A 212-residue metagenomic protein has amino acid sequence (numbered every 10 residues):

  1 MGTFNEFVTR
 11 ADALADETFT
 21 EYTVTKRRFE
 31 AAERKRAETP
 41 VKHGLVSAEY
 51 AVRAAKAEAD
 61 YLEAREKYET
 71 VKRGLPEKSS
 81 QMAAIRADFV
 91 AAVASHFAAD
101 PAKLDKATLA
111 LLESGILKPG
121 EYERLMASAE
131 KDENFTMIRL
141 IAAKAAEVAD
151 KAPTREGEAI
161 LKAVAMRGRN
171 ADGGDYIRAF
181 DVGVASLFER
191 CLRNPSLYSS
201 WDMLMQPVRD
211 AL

Functional and structural regions predicted by a protein language model:
M1-R36: Charged, compositionally biased N-terminal leader segments and the immediate start of the first structured element
G2-D16, A51-K151: Long, charge-patterned amphipathic interaction tracts in eukaryotic proteins
N5-V8, T20, E30, V90 (+4 more regions): Compositionally biased, low-structure terminal segments
T18, T25, V46, A57 (+4 more regions): A general marker of short, structured functional hotspots
F19, E38-Y50, V71, D150-T154 (+2 more regions): Charged, low-complexity interaction regions
T25, E30-A55: N-terminal leader/targeting peptides and immediately adjacent processing regions
E147-L212: C-terminal modules of long, charged coiled-coil scaffolds in eukaryotic assembly complexes
